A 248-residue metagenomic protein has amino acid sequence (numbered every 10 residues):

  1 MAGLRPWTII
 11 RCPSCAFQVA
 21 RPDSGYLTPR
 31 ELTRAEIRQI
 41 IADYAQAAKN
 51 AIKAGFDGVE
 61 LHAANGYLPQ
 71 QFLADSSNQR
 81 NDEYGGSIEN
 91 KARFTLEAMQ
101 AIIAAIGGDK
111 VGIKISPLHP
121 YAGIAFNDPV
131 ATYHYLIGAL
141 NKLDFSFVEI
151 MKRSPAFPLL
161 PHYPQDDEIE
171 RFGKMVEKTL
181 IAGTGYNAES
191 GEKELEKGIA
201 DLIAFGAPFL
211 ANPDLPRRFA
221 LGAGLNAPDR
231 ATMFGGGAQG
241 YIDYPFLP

Functional and structural regions predicted by a protein language model:
M1-P248: Flavin-dependent oxidoreductase catalytic cores
